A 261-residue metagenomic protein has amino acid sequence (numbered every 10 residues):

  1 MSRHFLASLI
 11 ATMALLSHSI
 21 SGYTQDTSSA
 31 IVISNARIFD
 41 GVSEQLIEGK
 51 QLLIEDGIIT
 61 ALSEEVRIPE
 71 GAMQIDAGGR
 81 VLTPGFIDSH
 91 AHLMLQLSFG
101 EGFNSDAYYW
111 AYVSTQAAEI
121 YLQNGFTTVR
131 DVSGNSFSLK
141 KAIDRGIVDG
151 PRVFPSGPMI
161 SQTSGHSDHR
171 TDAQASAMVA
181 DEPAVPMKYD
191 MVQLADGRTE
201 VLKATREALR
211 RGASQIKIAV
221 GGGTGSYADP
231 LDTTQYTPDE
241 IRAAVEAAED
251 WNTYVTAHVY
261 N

Functional and structural regions predicted by a protein language model:
M1-F5: Positively charged n-region of N-terminal signal peptides that target proteins for export
A7-S21: Bacterial N-terminal signal peptides
Y23-A30: Cleaved targeting-peptide boundary
Q25, I147-N261: Metal-coordinating catalytic core of metallo-dependent amide/deamination hydrolases
D26, I38, S43-T83: Histidine-rich, glycine-flanked metal-binding segment
A36, L52, G57, G79 (+8 more regions): Divalent metal-coordination and catalytic microenvironments
I54, A61, V113-I120, G134 (+4 more regions): Extracytoplasmic/secreted proteins, especially bacterial periplasmic and envelope-associated proteins
R80-R145, T163-A173, D239: Metal-associated gating/positioning segment near the N- to mid-region
